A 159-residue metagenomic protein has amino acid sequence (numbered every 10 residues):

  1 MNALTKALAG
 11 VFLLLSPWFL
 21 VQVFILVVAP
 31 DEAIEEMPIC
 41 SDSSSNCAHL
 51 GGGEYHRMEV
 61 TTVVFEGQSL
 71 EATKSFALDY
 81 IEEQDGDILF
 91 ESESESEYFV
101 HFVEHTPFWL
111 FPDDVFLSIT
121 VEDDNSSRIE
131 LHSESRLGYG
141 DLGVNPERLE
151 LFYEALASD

Functional and structural regions predicted by a protein language model:
A3-A7, W18-D159: Ser/Thr-rich, low-complexity intrinsically disordered terminal regions
